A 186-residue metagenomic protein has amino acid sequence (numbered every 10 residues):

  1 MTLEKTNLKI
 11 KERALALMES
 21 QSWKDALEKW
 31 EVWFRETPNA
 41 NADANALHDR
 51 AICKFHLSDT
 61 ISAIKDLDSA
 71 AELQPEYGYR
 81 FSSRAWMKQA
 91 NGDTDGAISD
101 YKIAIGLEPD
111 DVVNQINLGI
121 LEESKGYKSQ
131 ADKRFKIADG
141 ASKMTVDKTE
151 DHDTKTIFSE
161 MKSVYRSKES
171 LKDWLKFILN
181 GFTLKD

Functional and structural regions predicted by a protein language model:
M1-D186: Alpha-helical tetratricopeptide repeat
